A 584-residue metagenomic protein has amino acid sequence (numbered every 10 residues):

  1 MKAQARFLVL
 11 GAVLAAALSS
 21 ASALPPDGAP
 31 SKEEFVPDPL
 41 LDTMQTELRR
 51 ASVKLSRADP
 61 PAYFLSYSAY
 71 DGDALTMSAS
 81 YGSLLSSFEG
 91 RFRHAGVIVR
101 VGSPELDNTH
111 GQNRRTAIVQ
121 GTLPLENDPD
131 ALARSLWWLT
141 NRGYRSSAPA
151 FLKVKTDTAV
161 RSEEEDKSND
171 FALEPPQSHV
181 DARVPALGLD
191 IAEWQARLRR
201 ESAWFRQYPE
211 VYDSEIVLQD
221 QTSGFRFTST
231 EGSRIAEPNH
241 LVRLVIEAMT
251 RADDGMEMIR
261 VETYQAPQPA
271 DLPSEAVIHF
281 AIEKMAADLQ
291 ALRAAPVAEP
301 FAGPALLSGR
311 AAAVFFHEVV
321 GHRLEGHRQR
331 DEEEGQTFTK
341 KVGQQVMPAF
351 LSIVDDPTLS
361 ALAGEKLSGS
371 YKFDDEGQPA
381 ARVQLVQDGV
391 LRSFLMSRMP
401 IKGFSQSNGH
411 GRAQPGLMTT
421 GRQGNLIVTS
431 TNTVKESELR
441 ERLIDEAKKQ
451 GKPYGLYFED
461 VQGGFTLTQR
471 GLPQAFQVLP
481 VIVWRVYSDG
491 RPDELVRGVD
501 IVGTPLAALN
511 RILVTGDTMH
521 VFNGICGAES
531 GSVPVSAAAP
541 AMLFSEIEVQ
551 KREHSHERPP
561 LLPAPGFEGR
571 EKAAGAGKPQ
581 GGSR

Functional and structural regions predicted by a protein language model:
A5, A23-F373, Q378, Q387-V390 (+7 more regions): Active-site bordering "gate/hinge" segments that shape substrate access to catalytic or cofactor-binding pockets
L8-S19: Bacterial N-terminal signal peptides
P238, L395, L495-R497: Short linear motifs in exposed loops
V261-T263, S397-M399, R497-V499: Residue-level structural signal for beta-strand termini and adjacent loop
G369, T429-A507, N523-S530, P534: Hydrophobic alpha-helical bundle architecture
P379-A381, V481-I482: Short loop/turn microsegments at loop-to-beta-strand junctions
V383-Q387, F394: Conserved catalytic-core segments centered on acid/base and nucleophilic motifs
R392-E446: C-terminal, non-catalytic macromolecule-binding modules
